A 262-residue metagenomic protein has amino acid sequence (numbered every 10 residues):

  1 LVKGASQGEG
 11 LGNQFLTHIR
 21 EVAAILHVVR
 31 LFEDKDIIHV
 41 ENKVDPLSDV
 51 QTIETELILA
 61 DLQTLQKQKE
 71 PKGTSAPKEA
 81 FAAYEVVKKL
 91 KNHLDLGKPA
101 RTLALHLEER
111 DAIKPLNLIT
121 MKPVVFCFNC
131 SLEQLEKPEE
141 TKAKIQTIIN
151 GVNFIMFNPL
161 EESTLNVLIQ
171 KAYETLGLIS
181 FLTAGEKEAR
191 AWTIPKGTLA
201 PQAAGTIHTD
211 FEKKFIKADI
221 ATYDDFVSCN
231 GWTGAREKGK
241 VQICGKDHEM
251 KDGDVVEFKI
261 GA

Functional and structural regions predicted by a protein language model:
L1-H27, F32-Q51, L105-L116: Switch II of P-loop NTPase G domains
L1-V2, R30-D36, K43-D45, I58 (+3 more regions): Conserved nucleotide-binding/hydrolysis micro-motifs of P-loop NTPases
N13, T17, Q63, P201-Q202: Short alpha-helical basic/polar micro-motif
V29-D36, L59-K67, T147-N153: Short, compositionally biased low-complexity segments
L47, T52-K89: Extended, highly charged alpha-helical segments
P71-A262: C-terminal-of-GTPase-core extension/linker across diverse P-loop GTPases
